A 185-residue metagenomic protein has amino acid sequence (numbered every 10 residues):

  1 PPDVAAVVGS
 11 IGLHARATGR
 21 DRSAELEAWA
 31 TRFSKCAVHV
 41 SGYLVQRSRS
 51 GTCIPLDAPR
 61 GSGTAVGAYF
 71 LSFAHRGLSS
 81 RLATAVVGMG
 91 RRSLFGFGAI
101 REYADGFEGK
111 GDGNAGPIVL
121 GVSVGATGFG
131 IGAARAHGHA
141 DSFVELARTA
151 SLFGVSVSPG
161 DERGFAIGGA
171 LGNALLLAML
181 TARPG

Functional and structural regions predicted by a protein language model:
P1-G125, G138: Extended ligand-binding clefts on enzyme/binding-domain cores
A134-G185: Fungal-biased detection of long, low-complexity, Ser/Thr- and Lys/Arg-rich intrinsically disordered regions
